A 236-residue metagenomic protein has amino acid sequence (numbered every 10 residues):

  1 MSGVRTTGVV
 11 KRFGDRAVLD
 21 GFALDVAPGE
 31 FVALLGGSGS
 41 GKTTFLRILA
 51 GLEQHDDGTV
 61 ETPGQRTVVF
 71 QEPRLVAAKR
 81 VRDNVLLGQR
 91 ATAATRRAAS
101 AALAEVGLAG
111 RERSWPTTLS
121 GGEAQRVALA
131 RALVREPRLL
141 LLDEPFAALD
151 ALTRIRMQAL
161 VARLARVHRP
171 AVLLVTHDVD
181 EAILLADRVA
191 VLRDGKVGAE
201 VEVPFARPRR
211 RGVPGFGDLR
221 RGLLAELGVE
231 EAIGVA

Functional and structural regions predicted by a protein language model:
V4, L19-G21: Conserved structural motif at the start of ABC-family nucleotide-binding domains
G14, Q54, D83-R97, E105: ABC-type ATPase nucleotide-binding domains, specifically the catalytic core motifs of the NBD
L35-G37: The feature captures the beta-strand-to-loop junction immediately N-terminal to the Walker
A50: Helix-to-loop junction immediately C-terminal to a conserved catalytic motif
W115-L119, E123: Conserved ABC ATPase signature
L129: Hydrophobic anchor residue at the start of the ABC signature
V134-R138: A short, proline-enriched helix->beta-strand linker immediately N-terminal to the Walker B motif in ABC-type P-loop
